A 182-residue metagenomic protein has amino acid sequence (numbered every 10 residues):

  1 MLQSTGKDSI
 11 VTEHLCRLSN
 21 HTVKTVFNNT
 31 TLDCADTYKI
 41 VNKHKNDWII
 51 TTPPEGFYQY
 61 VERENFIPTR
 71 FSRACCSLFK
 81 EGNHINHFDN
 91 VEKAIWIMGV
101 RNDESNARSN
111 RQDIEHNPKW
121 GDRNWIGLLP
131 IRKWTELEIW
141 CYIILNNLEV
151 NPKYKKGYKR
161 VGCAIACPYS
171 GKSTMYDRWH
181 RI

Functional and structural regions predicted by a protein language model:
M1-I182: Nucleotide-activated chemistry modules centered on ATP-dependent adenylation/adenylyltransferase
